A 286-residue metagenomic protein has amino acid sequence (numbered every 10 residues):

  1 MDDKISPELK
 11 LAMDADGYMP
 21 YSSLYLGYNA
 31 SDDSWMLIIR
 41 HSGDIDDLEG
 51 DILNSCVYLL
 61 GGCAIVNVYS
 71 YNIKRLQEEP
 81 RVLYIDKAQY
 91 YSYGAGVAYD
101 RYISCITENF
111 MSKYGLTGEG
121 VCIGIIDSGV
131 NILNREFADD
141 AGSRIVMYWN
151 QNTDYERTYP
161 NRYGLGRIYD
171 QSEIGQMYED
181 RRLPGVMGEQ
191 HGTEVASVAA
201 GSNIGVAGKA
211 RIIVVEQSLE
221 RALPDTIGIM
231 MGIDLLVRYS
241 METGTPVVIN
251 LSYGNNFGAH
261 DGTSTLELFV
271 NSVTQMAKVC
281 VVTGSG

Functional and structural regions predicted by a protein language model:
M1-A64, Y71-K113, C122, R135 (+2 more regions): Autoinhibitory N-terminal propeptides
H41, A88, I126-G129, Q151 (+3 more regions): Active-site-proximal beta-strand/loop segments in catalytic clefts of secreted hydrolases
L60-N67, Y253-A259: Conserved short loop/turn motifs at secondary-structure junctions
N72, A141, H191, I229-G232 (+1 more regions): Stable alpha-helical elements in mature extracytoplasmic
M111-I227, G244-T245, M276: Subtilisin-like serine protease catalytic core
L219-G286: Substrate-binding/access-modulating region of protease and related hydrolase catalytic domains
